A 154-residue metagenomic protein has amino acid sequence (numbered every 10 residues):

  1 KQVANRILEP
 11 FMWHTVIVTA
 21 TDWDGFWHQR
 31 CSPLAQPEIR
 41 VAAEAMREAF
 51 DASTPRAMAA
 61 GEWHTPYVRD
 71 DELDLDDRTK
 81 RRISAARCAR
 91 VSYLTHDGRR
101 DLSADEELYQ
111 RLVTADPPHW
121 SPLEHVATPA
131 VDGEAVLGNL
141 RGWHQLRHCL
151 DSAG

Functional and structural regions predicted by a protein language model:
K1-G154: A conserved ligand/cofactor-binding region detector
